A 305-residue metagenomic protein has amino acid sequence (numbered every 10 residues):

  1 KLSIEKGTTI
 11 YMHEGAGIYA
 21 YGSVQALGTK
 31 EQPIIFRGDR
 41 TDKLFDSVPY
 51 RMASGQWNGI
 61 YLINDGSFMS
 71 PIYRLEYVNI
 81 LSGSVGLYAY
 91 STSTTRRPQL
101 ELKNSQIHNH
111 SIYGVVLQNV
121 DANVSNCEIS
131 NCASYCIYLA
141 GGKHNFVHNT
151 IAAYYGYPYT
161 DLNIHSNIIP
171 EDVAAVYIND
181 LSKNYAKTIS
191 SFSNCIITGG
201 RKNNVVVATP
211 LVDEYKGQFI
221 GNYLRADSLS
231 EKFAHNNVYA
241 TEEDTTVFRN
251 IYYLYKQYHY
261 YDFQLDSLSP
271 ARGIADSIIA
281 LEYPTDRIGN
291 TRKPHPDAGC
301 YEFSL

Functional and structural regions predicted by a protein language model:
K1-Y261, R272-Y283, R287-I288, Y301-L305: Beta-strand/loop edge motif enriched in small/polar residues
R292-A298: Extracellular interaction modules
